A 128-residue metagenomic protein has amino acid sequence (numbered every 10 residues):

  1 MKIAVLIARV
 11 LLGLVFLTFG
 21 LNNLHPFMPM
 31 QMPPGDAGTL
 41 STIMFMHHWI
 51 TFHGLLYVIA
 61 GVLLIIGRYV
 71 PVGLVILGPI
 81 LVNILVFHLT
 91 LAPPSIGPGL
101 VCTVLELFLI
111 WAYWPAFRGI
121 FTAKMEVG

Functional and structural regions predicted by a protein language model:
M1-F27, T51, I59, I66-G128: Extended, low-polarity transmembrane helix blocks
L24-G38: Peri-membrane helix termini and adjoining interfacial loops of integral membrane proteins
P33, L55-A60: Membrane-helix boundary/interface segments in integral membrane proteins
P34-I43, V82: Short glycine/proline- and charge-enriched loop/turn segments that cap or connect secondary-structure elements
S41-L56: Interfacial helix-start motif at the membrane-water boundary
